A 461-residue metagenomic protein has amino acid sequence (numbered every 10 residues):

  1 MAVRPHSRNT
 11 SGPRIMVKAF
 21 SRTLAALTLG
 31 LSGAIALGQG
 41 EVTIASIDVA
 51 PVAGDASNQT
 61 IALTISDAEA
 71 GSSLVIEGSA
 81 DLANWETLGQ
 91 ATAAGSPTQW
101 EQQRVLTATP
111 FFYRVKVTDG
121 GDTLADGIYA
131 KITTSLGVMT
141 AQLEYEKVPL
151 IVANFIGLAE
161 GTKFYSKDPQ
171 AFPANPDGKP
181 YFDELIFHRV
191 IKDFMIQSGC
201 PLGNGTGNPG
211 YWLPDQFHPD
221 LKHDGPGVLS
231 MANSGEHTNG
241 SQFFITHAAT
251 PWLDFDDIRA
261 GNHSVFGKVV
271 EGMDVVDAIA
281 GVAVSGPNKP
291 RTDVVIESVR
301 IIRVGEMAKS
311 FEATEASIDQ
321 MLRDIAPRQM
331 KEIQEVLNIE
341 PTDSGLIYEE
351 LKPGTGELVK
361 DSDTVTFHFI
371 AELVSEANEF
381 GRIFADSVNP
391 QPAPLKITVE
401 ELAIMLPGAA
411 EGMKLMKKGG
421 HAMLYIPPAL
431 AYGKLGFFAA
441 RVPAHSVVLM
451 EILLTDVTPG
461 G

Functional and structural regions predicted by a protein language model:
M1-F20: N-terminal secretory signal peptides that target proteins for export/translocation
P5, R14, I35-L37, D55: Glycine-centered signal
S11-P13, L31, T43: Generic short amphipathic/hydrophobic targeting helices enriched at N-termini, encompassing Sec-type signal peptides
L24-A34: Bacterial N-terminal signal peptides
L37-D122: Short, composition-biased motifs enriched in small/polar/acidic residues
Q39, Q90, A94-P97, E101-P110 (+1 more regions): Cross-family detector of peptidyl-prolyl cis-trans isomerase
